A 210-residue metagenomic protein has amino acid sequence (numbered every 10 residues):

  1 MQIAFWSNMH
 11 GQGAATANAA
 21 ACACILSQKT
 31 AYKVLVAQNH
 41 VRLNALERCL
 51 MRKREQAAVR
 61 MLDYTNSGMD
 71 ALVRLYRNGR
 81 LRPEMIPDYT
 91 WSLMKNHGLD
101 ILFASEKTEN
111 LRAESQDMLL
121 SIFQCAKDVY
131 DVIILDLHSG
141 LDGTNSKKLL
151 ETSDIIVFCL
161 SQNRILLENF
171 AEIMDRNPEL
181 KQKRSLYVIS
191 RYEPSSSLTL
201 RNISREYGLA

Functional and structural regions predicted by a protein language model:
M1-W6, R52-E84, L167-E168, E172-S185 (+1 more regions): Acidic-aromatic/histidine active-site loop/patch
Q2-C49, L119, A126: Walker A/P-loop phosphate-binding motif and the immediately C-terminal alpha-helix
I3, L35-A37, D100-L102, I155-V157 (+2 more regions): Hydrophobic/aromatic beta-strand patches that form the interior of the parallel beta-sheet core in alpha/beta enzyme
N8, S105-K107, S161, S190: Short strand-loop junctions, especially beta-strand C-caps/beta-turns that link beta-sheets to coils or alpha-helices
Q12, L43, T108, I165 (+1 more regions): Flexible, glycine-rich phosphate/dinucleotide-binding loops and adjacent beta-alpha linkers at cofactor/substrate
N39-Q124: P-loop/Walker-type NTP enzyme "switch/lid" segment
S115-L209: Conserved catalytic-core segment of NTP-binding enzymes
